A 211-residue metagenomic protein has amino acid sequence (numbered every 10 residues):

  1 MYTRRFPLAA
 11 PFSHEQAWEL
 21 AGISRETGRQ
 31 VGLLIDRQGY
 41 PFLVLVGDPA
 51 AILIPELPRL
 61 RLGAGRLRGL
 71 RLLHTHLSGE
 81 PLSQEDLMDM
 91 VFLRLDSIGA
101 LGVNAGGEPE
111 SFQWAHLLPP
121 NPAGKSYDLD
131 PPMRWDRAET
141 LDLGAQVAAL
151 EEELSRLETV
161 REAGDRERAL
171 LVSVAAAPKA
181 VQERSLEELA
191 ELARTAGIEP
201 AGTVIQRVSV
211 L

Functional and structural regions predicted by a protein language model:
M1-L211: N-terminal accessory targeting/assembly segments
